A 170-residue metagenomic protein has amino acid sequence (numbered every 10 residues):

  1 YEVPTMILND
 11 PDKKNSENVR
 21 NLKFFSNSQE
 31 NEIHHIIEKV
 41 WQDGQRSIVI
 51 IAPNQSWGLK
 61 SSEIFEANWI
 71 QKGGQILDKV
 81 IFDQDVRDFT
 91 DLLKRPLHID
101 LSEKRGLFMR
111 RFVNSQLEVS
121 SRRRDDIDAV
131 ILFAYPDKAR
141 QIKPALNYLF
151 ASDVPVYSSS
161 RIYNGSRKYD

Functional and structural regions predicted by a protein language model:
Y1-T5, L59-D170: Extracellular/periplasmic bilobed ligand-binding domains
Y1-V80, S166: Extracytoplasmic ligand/sensor domains, especially the bilobed periplasmic-binding protein
